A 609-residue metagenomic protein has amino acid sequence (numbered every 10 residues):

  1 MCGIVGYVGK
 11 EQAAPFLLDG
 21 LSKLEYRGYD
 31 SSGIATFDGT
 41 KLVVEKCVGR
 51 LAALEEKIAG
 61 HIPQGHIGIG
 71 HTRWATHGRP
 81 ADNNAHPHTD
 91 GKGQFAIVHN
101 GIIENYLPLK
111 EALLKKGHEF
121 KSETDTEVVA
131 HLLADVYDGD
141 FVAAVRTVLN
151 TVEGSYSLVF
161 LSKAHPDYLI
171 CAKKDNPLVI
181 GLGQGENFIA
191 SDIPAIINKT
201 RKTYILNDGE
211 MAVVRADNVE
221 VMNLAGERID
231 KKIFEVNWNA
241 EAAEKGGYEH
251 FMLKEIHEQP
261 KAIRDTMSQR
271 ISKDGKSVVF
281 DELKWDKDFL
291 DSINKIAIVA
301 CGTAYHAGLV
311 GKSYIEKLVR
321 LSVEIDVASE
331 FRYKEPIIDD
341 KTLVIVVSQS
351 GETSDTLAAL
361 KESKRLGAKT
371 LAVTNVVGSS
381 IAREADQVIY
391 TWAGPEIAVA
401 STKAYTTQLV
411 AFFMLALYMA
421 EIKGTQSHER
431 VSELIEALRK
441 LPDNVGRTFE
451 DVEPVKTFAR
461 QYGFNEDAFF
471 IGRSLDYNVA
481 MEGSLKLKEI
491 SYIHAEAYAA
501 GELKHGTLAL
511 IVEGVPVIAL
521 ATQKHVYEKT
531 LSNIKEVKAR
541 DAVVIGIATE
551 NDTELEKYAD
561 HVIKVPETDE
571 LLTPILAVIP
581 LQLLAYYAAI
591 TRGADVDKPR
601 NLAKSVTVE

Functional and structural regions predicted by a protein language model:
M1-E249, K261-N294, H306, Y333 (+4 more regions): Conserved short alpha-helical segments that host acidic/polar catalytic motifs at enzyme active sites
H66, G70-N83, D274-K287, G311-V347 (+1 more regions): Glycine-rich oxoanion-binding loops at beta->alpha junctions
P87-T89, L161, I170-C171, T203-Y204 (+12 more regions): Replace "in large, NTP-powered and nucleic-acid-processing enzymes" with "in large, NTP-powered factors and other
V152-E186, F458, G463-E489, V526 (+1 more regions): Acidic/histidine-rich
L169, V179-R201, S329-S363, K504-K538 (+2 more regions): Glycine-rich, anion-gripping cofactor-binding loops and their flanking helix/strand elements in enzyme active sites
G226, V543, E556-Y558, T568-E609: Generic C-terminus detector
Q259-I263, M267-A297, V377, Q387-P516 (+1 more regions): Active-site phosphate/pyrophosphate-binding segments
D291-K440, T522-H561, L584, R592: Glycine-rich phosphate-binding loops that contact phosphosugars or nucleotide phosphates
